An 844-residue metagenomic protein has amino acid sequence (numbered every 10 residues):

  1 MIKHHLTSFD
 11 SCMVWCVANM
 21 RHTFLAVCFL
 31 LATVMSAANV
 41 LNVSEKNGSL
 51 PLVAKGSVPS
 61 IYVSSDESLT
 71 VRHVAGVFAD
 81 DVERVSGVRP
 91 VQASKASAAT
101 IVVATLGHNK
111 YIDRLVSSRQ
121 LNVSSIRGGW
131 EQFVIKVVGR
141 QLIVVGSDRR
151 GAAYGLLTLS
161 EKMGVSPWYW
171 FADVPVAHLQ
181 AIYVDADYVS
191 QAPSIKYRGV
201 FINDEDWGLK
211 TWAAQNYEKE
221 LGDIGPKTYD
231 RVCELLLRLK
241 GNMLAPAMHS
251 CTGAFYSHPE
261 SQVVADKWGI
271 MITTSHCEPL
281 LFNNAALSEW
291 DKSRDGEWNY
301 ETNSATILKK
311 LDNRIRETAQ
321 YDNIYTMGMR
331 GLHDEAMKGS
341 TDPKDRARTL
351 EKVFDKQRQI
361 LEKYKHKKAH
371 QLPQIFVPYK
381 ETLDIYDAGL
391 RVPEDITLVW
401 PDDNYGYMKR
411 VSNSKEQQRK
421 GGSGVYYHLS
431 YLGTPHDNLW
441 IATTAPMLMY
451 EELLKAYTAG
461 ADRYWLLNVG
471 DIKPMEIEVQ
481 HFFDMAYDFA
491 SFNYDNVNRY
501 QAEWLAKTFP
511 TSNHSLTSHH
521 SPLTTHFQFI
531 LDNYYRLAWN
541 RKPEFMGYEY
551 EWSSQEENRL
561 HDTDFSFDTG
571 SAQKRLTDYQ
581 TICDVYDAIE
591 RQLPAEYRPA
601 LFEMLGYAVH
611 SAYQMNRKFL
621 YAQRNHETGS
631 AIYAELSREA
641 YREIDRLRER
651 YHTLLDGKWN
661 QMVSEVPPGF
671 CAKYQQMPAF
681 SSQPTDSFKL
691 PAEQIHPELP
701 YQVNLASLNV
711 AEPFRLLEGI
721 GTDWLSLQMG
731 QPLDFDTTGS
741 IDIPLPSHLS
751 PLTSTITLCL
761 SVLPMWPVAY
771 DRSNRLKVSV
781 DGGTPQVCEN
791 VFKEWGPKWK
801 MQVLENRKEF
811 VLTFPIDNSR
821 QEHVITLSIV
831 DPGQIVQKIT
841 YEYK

Functional and structural regions predicted by a protein language model:
M1-N39, S518: Bacterial Sec-dependent N-terminal signal peptides
A38-A192: Contiguous, structured surface segment used for ligand recognition
N39, P175-L179, A502-N513, H519-P668 (+1 more regions): C-terminal non-catalytic alpha-helical accessory regions
I143-G146, G208-G225, N242-T252, W290-T306 (+3 more regions): The substrate-binding groove and active-site-proximal loops of carbohydrate-active enzymes, especially glycoside
W168-L221, K227-A247, G421-G424: An acidic-aromatic substrate-binding cleft motif
V176, A181-Y183, Y256, V264-K267 (+3 more regions): Gly/Pro-rich turn-and-neighbor structural signature
S250-H276: Aromatic-lined substrate-binding rim segments of carbohydrate-active enzymes
F670-K844: Extracytoplasmic
